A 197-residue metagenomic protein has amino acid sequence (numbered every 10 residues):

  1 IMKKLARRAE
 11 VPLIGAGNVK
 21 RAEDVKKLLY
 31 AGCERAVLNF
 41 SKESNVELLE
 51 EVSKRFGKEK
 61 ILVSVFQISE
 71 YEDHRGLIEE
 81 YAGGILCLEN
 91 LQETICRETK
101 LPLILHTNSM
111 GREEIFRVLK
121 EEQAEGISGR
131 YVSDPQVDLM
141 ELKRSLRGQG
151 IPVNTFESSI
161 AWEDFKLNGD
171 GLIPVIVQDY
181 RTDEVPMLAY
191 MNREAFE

Functional and structural regions predicted by a protein language model:
M2-I14, E47-I68, N90-R112, I151: Alpha-helix-loop-beta-strand connector modules within alpha/beta enzyme cores
P12-G15, V19-G32, E70-E80, Q92-I127: Catalytic cores of alpha/beta
G17, L38-S41, R130: Short beta->alpha connector loops at strand-helix junctions that form conserved, small/polar/Pro-enriched
K26-L91: Conserved anion-binding
E47-F56, R117-A124, S128-N154: C-terminal helical cap(s) of enzyme catalytic domains, especially alpha/beta-barrels
P152-L172: Short, basic/aromatic recognition patches
G171-N192: Active-site and channel-lining beta-strand-loop segments that bind or position nucleotide-derived/phosphorylated
R193-E197: A short, polar/charged loop-to-alpha-helix boundary motif
